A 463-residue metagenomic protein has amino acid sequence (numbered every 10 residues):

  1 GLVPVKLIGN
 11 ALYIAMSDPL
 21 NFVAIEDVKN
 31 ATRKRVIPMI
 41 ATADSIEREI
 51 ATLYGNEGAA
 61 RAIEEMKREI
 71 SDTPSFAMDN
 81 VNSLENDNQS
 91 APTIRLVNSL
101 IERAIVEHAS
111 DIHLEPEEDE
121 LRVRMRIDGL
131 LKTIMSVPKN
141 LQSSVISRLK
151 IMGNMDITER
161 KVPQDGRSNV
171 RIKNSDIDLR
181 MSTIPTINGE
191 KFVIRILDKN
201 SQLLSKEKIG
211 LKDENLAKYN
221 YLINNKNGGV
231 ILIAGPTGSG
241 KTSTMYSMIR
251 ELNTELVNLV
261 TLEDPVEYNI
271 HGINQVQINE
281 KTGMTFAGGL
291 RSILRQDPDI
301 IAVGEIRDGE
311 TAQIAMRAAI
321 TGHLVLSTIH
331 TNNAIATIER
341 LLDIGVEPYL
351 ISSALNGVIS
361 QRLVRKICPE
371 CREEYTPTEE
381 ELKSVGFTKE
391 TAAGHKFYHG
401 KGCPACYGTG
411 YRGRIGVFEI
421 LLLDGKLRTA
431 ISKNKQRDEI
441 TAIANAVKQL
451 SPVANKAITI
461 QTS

Functional and structural regions predicted by a protein language model:
G1-A31, N80, Q164-I184: Polyanionic, low-complexity intrinsically disordered segments
L2-L12, S75-M78, N82, L294-D299 (+1 more regions): Long, low-complexity, intrinsically disordered polar/charged segments
A15-A59, G210-Y221: Short glycine/Trp-rich loop-beta-loop segment that forms part of the substrate-binding cleft
D18-N21, I25, M66-S83, D156 (+3 more regions): Poly-acidic low-complexity segments
I25, A43, E47, N56-A59 (+6 more regions): Alpha-helix initiation and N-capping motif
D44-S99, E107: Charged, low-hydrophobicity low-complexity segments
N86-S463: Short, flexible helix-loop junctions that flank or precede catalytic/ligand sites
